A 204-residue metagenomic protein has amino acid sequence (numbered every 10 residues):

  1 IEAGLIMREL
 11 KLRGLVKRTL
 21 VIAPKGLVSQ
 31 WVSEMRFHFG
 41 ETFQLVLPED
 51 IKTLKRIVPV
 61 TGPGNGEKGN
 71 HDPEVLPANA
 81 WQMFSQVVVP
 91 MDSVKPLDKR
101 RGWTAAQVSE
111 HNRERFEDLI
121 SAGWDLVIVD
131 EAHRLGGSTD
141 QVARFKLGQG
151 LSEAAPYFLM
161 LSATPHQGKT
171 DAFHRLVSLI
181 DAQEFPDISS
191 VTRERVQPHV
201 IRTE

Functional and structural regions predicted by a protein language model:
E2, L15-F39, Q167: Conserved Walker A/P-loop ATP-binding site and its immediately adjacent core in helicase/helicase-like ATPase domains
E2-L15, Q149-L151: Walker A/P-loop NTP-binding motif
L10-V16, I180-F185: Post-Walker A helix-loop "phosphate-sensing" segment adjacent to the P-loop in P-loop NTPases
V28-T53, I57-V58, G62, Q183: Conserved helix-turn-beta segment of the N-terminal RecA-like "Helicase ATP-binding" lobe in SF1/SF2 helicases
P48-L54, G66-D72, Q107-R113, D140-A143: Short gly/ser/thr-rich secondary-structure transition/capping motifs
T53-V87, R101-G102: Conserved motor-coupling elements within RecA-like helicase/translocase cores
V75-L76, W81-P96, R101, V108-W124 (+3 more regions): Inter-lobe coupling linker of SF2 helicases/translocases
D130-E131: Walker B catalytic acidic pair
